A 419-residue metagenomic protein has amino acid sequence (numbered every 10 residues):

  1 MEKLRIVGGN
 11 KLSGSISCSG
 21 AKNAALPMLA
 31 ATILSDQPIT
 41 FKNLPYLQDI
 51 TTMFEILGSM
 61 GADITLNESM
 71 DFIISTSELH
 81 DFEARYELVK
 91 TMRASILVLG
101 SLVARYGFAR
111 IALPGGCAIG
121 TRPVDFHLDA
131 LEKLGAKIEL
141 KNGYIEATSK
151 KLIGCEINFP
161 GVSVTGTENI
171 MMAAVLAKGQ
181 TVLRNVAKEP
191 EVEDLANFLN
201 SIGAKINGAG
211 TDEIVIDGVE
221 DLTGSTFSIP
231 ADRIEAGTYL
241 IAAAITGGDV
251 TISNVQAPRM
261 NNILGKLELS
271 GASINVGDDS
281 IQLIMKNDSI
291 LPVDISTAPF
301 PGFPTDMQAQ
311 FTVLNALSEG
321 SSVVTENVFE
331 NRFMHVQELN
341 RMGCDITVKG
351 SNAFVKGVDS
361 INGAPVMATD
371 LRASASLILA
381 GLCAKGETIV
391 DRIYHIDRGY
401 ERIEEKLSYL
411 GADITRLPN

Functional and structural regions predicted by a protein language model:
M1-N419: Short, structured segments at the rim of ligand-binding sites
